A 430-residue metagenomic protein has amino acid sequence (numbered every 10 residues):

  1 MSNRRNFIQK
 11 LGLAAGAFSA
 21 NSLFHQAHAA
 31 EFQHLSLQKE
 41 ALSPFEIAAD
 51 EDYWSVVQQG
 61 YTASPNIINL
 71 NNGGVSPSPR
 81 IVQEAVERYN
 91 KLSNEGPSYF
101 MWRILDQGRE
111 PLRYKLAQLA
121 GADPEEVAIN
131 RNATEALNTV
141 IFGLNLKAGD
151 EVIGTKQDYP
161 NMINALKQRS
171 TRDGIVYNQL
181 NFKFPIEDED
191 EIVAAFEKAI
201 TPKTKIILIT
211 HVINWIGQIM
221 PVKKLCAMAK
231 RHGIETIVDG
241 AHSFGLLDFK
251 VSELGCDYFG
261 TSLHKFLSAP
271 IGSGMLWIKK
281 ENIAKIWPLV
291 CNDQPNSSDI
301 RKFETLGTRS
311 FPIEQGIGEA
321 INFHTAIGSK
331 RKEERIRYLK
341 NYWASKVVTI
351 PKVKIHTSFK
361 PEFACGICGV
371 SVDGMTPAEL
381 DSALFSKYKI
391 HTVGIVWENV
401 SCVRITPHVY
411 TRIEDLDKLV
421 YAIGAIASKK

Functional and structural regions predicted by a protein language model:
N3-K430: Pyridoxal 5′-phosphate
